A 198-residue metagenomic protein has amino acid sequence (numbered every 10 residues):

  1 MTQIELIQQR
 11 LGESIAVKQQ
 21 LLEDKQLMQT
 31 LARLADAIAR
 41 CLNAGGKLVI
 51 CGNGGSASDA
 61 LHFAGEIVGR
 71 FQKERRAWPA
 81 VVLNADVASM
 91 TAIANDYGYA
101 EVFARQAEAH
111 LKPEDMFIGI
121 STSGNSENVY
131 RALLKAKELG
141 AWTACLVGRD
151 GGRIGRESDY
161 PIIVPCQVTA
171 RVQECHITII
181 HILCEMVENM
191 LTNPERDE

Functional and structural regions predicted by a protein language model:
M1-Q26: Generic N-terminal amphipathic, Lys/Arg-enriched alpha-helix
I4, M28-L31, A80, A100: Short, structured helix-loop boundary elements
V17, A44-G45, E157: Structured helix-beta-strand junction loops
E23-A44: A short, well-structured juxtamembrane/interface segment
I38, G52, I67: Conserved hydrophobic/aromatic pocket- or pore-lining residues that grip, position, or stack substrates in active sites
K47-F63: Glycine/serine-rich anion-binding loops at beta->alpha junctions that coordinate negatively charged ligand groups
L61-D197: Glycine-rich phosphate-binding loops that contact phosphosugars or nucleotide phosphates
